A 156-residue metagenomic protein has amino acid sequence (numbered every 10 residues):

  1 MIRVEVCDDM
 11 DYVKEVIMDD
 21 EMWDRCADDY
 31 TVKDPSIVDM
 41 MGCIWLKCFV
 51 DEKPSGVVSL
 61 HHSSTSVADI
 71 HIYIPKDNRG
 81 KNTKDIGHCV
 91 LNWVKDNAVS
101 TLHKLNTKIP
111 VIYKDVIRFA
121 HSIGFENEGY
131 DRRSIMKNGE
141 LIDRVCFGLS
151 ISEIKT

Functional and structural regions predicted by a protein language model:
M1-Y30: Short amphipathic alpha-helix that is part of the acyltransferase structural core
P35-F49, G56: A short helix-loop-beta-strand connector motif used in the catalytic cores of GNAT acetyltransferases and, in some
K47, K53-H61, A68-D69: Conserved beta-strand in the GNAT
K53-G56, D115, L141: Glycine-rich acetyl-CoA-binding "A-motif" of GNAT/NAT acetyltransferases
H61, T65-D77, K108: Conserved acetyl-CoA binding element of GNAT-fold acetyltransferases
G80-D96, R118: Conserved acetyl-CoA-binding loop-helix of GNAT-fold acetyltransferases
L105-H121, S134-I135: Conserved beta-strand-loop-alpha-helix junction that forms the acyl-donor binding cleft
K108, E126-I142: Conserved catalytic-core motifs of GNAT/GCN5-like acyltransferases
